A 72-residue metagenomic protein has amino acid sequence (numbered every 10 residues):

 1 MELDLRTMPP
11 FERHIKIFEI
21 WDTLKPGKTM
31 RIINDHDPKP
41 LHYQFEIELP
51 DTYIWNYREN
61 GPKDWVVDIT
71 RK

Functional and structural regions predicted by a protein language model:
E2-K72: Positively charged, polar, low-complexity stretches
